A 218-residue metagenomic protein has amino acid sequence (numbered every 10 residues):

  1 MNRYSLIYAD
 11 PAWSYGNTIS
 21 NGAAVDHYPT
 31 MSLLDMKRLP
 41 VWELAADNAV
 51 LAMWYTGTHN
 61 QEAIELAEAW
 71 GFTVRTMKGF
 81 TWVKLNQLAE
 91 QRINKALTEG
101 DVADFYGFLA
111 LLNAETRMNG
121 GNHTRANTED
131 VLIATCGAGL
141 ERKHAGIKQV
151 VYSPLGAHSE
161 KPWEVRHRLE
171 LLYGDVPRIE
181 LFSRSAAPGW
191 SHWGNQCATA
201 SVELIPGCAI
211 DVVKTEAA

Functional and structural regions predicted by a protein language model:
M1-A218: Class I S-adenosyl-L-methionine-dependent methyltransferase catalytic core
